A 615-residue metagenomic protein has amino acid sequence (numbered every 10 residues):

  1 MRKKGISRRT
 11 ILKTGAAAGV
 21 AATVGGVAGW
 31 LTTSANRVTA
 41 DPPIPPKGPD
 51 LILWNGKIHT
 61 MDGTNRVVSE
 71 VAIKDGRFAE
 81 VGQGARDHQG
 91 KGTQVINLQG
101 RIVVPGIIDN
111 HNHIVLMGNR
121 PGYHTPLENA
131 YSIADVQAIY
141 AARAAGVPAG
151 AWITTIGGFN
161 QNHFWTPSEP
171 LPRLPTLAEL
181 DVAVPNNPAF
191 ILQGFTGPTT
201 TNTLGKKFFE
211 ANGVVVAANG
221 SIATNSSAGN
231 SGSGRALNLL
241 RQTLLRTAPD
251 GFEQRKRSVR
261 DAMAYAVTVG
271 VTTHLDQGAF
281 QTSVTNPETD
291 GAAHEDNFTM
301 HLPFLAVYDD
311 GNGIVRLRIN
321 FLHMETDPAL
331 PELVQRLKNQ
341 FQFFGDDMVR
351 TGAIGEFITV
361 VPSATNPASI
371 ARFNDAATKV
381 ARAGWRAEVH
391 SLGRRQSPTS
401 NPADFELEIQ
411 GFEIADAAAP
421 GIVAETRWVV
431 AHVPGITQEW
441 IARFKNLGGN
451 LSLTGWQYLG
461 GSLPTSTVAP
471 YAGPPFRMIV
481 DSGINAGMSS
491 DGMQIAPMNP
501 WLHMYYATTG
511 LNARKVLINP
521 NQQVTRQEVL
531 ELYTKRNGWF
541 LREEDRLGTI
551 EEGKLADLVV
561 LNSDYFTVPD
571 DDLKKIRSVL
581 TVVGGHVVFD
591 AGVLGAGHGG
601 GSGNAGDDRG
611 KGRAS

Functional and structural regions predicted by a protein language model:
M1-T10, S34: N-terminal secretory signal peptides
A18-G26: Core hydrophobic alpha-helical transmembrane segments of single-pass membrane proteins
V27-D62, G601-A614: C-terminal segment of N-terminal export signals and the immediately downstream linker at the start of the mature
P43-W54, H59, G63-K74, F78-Q335 (+4 more regions): Divalent metal-binding segments
D309-I314, F344, A415-A424: Short helix-capping segments at alpha-helix termini
K338-V349, P420-G421, F444-N446: Acidic (Asp/Glu)-rich catalytic clusters
D346-F357, G449-Q457: Non-cysteine beta-strand/loop elements that form the S-adenosyl-L-methionine
A381-R382, R386-E388, S397, N401-W428 (+4 more regions): His/Asp/Glu-enriched, well-ordered alpha-helical/loop segment that forms or immediately abuts the divalent-metal
